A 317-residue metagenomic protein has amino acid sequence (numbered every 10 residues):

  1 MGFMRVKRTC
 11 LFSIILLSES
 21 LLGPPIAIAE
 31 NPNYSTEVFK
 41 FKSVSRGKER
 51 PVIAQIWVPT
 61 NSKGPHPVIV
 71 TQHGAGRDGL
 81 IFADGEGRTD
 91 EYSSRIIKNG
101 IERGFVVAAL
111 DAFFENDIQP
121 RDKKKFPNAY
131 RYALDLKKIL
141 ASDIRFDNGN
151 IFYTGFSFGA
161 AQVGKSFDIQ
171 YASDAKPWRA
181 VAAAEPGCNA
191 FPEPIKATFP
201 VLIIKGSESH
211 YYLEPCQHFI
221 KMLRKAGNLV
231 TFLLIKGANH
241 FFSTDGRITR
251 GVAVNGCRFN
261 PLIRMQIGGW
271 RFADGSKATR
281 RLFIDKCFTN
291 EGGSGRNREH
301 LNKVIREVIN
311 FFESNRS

Functional and structural regions predicted by a protein language model:
E30-G64: N-terminal cap/lid segment of alpha/beta-hydrolase-fold proteins
S62-H66, T71-D117, S209-L213: Short substrate-entry loop that stabilizes the transition state in hydrolases
D122-I144, K165: Alpha/beta-hydrolase active-site loop
R145-S157: Alpha/beta-hydrolase fold nucleophile elbow
A160-A172: Short glycine-enriched nucleophile-adjacent loop and the immediately C-terminal alpha-helix near the catalytic center
S173-C188: A conserved short beta-strand
I203-K205: Short beta-strand/loop motif that positions the catalytic acidic residue of the alpha/beta-hydrolase fold
L229-S317: C-terminal catalytic histidine-bearing segment of alpha/beta-hydrolase fold enzymes
